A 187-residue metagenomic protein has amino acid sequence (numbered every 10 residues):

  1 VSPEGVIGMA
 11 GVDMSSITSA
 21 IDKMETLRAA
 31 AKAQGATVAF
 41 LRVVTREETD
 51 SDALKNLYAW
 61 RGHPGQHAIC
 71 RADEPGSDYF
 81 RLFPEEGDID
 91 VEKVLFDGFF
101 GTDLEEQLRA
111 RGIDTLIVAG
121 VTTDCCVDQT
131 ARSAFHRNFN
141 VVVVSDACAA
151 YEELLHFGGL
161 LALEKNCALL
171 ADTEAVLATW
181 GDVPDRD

Functional and structural regions predicted by a protein language model:
V1-G5, E48-S51: Short acidic/His/Gly/Ser-rich catalytic and metal-binding motifs that mark active-site loops of diverse hydrolases
E4-V6, K55-L57, E74: Serine-centered coil/turn micro-motif
I7-A31: …and closely analogous acidic/polar surface helices at protein-protein or active-site interfaces in A-domain-like
G8-D13, N56-L57, F135: Glycine-rich, phosphate-binding/catalytic loops in enzymes
K23, L27-D50: Von Willebrand factor
T26-Q34, A59-D187: Active-site-adjacent betaalpha module
T49-H63: Aromatic- and acidic-residue-enriched segments that line the glycan-binding/catalytic groove of carbohydrate-active
